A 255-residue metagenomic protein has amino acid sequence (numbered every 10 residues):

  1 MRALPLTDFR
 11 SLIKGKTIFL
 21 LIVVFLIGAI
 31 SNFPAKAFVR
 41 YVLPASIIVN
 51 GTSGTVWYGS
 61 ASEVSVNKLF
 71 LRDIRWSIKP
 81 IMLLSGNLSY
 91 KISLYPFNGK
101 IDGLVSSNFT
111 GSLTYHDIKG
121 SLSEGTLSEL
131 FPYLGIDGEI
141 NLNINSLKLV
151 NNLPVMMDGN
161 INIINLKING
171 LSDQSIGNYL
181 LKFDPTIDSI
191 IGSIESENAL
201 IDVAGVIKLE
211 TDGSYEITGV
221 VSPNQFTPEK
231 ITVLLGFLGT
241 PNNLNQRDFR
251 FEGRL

Functional and structural regions predicted by a protein language model:
R2-L20, R40-Y41, Q174-L255: Extended terminal
V24-P44: Membrane-interface motif at the C-terminal end of an N-terminal transmembrane signal
I47-G135, E139-L147: N-terminal beta-strand/beta-hairpin edge segment
S62-D73, K100-G103, G120-L134, S146-L153 (+4 more regions): Flexible, membrane-facing loop/turn or short amphipathic-helix motifs that contact lipid bilayers or gate lipid-binding
G86-S93, N162, I190-E195: Transmembrane beta-strand segments that form the barrel wall of outer-membrane beta-barrel proteins
P154-D158: Outer-membrane beta-barrel architecture
I161-I163, V221: Transmembrane beta-barrel strands of outer-membrane/channel proteins
